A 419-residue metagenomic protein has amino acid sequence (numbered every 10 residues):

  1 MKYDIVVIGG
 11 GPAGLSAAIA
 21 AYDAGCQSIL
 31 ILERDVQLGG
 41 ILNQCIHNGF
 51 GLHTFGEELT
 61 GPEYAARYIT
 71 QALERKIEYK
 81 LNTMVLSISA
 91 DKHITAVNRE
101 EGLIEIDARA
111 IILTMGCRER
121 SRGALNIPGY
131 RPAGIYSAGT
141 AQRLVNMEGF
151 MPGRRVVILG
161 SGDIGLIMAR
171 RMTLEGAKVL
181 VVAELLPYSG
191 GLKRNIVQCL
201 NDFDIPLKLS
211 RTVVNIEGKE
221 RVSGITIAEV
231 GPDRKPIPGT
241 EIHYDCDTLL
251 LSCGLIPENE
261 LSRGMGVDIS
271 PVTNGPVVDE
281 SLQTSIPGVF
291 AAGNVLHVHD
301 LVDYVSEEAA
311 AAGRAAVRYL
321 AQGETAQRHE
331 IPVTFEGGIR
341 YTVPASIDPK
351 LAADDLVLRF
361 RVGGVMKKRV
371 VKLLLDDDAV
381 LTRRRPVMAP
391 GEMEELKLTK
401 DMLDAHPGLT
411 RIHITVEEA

Functional and structural regions predicted by a protein language model:
M1-D4, L81, V317-A419: Rossmann-like nucleotide/phosphate-binding core characteristic of flavoprotein oxidoreductases
M1-I8, A65-R155, G231-G239, L250 (+1 more regions): FAD-binding core/adjacent interface of flavoenzyme oxidoreductases
Y3-R67, Q71, R143, M147 (+1 more regions): Beta1-alpha1 glycine-rich phosphate/pyrophosphate-binding loop at the start of Rossmann-like nucleotide-binding domains
F55-E58, P62, R131, L186 (+4 more regions): Hydrophobic alpha-helical scaffolding
A72-A96, T173-E260, D354-P386: A Rossmann-like FAD-binding core segment of flavoenzymes
L103-I104, A110-L207, T212-R221, G288-A291 (+2 more regions): Predominantly flavin-linked oxidoreductase catalytic cores and closely associated redox partners
L113, I135-V145, T248-H299: FAD-site-proximal beta/loop scaffold in flavoenzymes
A292-E336: A conserved FAD-binding loop/helix module that cradles the flavin
